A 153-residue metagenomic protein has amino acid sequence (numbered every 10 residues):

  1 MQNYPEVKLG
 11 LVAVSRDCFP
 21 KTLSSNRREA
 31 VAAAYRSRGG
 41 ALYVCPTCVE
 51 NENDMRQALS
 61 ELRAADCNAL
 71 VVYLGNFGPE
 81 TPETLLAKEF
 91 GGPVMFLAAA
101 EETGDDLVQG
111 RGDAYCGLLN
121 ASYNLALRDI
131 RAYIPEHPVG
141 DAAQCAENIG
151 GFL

Functional and structural regions predicted by a protein language model:
M1-L153: An N-terminal assembly and electron-transfer interface module characteristic of large anaerobic redox and radical
